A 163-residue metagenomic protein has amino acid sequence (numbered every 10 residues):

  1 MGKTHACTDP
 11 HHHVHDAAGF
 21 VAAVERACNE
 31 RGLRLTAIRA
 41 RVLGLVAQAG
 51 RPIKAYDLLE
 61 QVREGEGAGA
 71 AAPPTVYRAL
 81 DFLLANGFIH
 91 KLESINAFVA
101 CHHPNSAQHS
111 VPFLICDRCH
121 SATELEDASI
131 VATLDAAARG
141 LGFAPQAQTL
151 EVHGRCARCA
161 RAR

Functional and structural regions predicted by a protein language model:
M1-R34: N-terminal leader segment of winged-helix/HTH proteins
A40-L45: Pre-recognition alpha-helix immediately N-terminal to the DNA-recognition helix within helix-turn-helix or winged-helix
Q48-K54: Short capping segments at the starts of secondary-structure elements
D57-R63, V76: A short acidic, leucine-rich amphipathic alpha-helix
V76-N86: Basic amphipathic alpha-helical segments that dock to polyanions
A85-R163: Non-DNA-binding regulatory cores of transcription-related proteins, predominantly C-terminal effector-binding
